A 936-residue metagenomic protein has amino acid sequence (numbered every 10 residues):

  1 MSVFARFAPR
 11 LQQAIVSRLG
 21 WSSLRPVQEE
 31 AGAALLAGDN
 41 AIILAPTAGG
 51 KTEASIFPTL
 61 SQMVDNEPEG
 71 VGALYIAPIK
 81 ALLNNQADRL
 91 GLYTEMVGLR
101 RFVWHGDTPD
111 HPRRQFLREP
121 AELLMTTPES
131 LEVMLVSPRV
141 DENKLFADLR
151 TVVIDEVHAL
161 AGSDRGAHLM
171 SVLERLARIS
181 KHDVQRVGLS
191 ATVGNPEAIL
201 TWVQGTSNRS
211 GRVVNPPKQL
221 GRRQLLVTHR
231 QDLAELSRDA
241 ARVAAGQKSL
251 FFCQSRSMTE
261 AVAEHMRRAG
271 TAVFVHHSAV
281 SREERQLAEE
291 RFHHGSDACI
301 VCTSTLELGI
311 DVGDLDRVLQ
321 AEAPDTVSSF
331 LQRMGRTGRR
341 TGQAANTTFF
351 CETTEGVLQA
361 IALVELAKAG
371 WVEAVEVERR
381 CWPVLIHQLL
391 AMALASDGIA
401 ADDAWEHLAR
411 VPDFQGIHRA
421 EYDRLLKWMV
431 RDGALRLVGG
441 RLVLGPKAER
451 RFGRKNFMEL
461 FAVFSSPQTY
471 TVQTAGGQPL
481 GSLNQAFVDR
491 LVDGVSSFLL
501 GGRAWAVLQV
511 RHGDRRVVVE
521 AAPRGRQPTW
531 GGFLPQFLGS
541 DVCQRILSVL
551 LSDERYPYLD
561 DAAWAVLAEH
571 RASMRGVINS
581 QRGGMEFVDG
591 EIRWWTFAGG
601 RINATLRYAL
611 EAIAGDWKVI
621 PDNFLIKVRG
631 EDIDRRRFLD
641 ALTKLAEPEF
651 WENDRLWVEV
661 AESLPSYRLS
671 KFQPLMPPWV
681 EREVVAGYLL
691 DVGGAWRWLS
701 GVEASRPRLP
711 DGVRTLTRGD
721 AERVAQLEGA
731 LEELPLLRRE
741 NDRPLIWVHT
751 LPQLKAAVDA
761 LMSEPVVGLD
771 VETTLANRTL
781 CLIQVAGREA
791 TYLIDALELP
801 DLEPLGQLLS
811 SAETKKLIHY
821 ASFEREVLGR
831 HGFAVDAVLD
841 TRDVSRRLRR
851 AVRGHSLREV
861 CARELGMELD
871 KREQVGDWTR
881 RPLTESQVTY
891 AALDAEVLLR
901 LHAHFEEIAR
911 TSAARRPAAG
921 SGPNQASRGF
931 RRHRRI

Functional and structural regions predicted by a protein language model:
S2-S17, P26-G49, A54-E132, V136-S396 (+1 more regions): Helicase motor core with emphasis on the C-terminal RecA-like subdomain
Q13, A369, C381, K455 (+3 more regions): Terminal, basic amphipathic appendages of nucleotide-handling enzymes
T206-R209, R267-V273, T326-V327, R336-R340 (+4 more regions): A short alpha->loop->secondary-structure connector
V372-D493, S497-A504, Q509-V510, E586-R607 (+2 more regions): C-terminal accessory/connector segments of nucleic-acid motor ATPases
L442, R515-E520, I620-R637: A generic structural motif
R708-V767, V771, R910-R916, R928-I936: N-terminal accessory regions of nucleic-acid-interacting proteins
L745-L769, T773-E907: Conserved DEDDh/DEDDy metal-dependent 3′-5′ exonuclease domain
E885-I936: Mixed-charge, glycine-rich, non-catalytic linkers/tails in nucleic-acid processing enzymes
